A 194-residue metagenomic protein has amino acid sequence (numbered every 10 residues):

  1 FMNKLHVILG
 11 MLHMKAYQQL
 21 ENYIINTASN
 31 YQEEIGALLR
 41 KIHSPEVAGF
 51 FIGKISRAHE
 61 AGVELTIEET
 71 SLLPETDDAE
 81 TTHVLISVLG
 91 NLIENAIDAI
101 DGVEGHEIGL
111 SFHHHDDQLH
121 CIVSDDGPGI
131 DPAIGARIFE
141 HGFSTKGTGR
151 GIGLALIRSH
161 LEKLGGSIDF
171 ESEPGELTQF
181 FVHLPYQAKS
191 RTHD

Functional and structural regions predicted by a protein language model:
L9-L12, T82-V103: Conserved ATP-binding N-box helix of the HATPase_c
N22-S29, R40-A61: Short beta-to-alpha transition helix within the HATPase_c
L39, T66-V88: Conserved short strand/loop->alpha-helix "switch" segment adjacent to the catalytic nucleotide/phosphoryl-transfer site
E107, G129, G151, E173-F181 (+1 more regions): Glycine-rich nucleotide-binding loop
D125: Acidic ATP/Mg2+-coordinating residue in the GHKL
I130-H141: Short conserved segment of the HATPase_c
L161-E162: Detector for a conserved hydrophobic position within an alpha-helical segment of the HATPase_c
